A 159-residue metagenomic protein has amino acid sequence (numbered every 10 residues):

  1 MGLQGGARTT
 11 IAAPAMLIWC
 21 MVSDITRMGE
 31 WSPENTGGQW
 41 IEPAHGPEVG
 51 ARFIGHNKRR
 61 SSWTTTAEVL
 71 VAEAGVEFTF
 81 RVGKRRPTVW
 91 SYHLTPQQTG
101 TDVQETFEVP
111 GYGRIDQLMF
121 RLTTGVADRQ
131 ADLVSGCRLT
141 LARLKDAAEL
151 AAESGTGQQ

Functional and structural regions predicted by a protein language model:
M1-E42, E149, Q159: Hydrophobic ligand-binding cavity/cleft-lining segments
G6, T26-G75: Short beta-edge strand/loop motif at the mouth of beta-sheet-based domains
R8-A12, Q39, E68, R81 (+1 more regions): Generic structural detector for well-ordered beta-strands
A15-M16, L70-G75, H93-D102, L150: A short, structured loop/turn motif at beta-sheet edges
I18-V22, M28, F53, V69 (+3 more regions): Hydrophobic pocket/interface hotspot
V76-G83: Short, solvent-exposed secondary-structure boundary/capping segments
G83-S135, L139, L144-D146: Beta-strand/loop substructures that line and gate deep hydrophobic ligand-binding cavities in soluble
A142-Q159: Charged phosphate-binding loop/patch that engages nucleotide di/tri-phosphates or the phosphate backbone of nucleic
